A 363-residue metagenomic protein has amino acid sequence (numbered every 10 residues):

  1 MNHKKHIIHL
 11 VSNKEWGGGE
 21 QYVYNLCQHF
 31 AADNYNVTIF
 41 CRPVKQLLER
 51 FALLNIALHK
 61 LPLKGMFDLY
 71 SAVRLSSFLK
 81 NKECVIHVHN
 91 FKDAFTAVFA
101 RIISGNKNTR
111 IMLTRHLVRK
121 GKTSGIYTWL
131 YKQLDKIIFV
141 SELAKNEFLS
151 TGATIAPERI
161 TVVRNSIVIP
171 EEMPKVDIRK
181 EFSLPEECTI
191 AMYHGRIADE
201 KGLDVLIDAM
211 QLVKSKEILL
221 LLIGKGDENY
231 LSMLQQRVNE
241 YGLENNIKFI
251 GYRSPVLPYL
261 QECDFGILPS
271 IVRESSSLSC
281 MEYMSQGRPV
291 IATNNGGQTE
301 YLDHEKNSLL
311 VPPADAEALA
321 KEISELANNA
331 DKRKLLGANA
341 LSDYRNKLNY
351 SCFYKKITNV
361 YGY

Functional and structural regions predicted by a protein language model:
G17-Q28, T189-L212, L220, N229-M233 (+2 more regions): A conserved mid-protein helix/loop that constitutes part of the nucleotide-sugar donor-binding site
F40-C41, P289-A292: Short hydrophobic beta-strand element within catalytic cores of glycosyltransferases and related nucleotide-activated
G105-N106, R110-E142: A conserved, positively charged/aromatic
L134-R159, I167-I169: A short, active-site helix/loop in glycosyltransferases that binds the activated sugar's phosphate group
E171-L184, Q235-Q236: A short helix/loop element that forms part of the nucleotide-sugar donor recognition site in Leloir-type
N229-S232, E244-R253, Y259, L309-L310: Active-site donor-binding acidic/aromatic loop of nucleotide-activated sugar and phosphosugar transferases involved
D303-E305, L309-A316, E325-A330: Conserved acidic donor-binding segment of nucleotide-sugar-dependent glycosyltransferases
A318, E325, K332-K347, F353-N359: A short, well-ordered alpha-helix in the C-terminal region of glycosyltransferases
